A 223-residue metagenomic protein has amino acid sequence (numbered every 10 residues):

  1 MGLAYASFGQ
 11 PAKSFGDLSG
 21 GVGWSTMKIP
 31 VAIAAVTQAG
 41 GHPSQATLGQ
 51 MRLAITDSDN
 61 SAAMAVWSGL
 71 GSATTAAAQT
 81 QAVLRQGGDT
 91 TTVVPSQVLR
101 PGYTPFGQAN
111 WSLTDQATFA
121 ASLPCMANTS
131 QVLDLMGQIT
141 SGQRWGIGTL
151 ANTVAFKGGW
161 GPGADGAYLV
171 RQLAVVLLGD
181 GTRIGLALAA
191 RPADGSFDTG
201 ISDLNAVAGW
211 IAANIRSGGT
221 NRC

Functional and structural regions predicted by a protein language model:
M1, P124-T140, G163-C223: Structured C-terminal helix/loop/strand segments within mature extracytoplasmic catalytic/sensor domains
M1-D17, V176, L186: A short, well-structured edge-of-sheet supersecondary motif
G2-Y5, L53, A65, T91-P95 (+1 more regions): Structural recognition of the beta-strand scaffold that forms the well-ordered cores of secreted hydrolase catalytic
A6-G9, A46-A63, S68-T75, P101: Acidic helix-start/capping segments at beta-turn-to-alpha-helix junctions
G20-H42, A54, L186: Active-site SXXK
I33-G41, S68, T118-S122, A213: Short glycine/serine- and small hydrophobic-enriched flexible loop segments
G69-A127: Mid-domain, small-residue-enriched loop/turn segments at the edges of structured enzyme/sensor domains
P105-D165: A conserved catalytic-loop motif detector
